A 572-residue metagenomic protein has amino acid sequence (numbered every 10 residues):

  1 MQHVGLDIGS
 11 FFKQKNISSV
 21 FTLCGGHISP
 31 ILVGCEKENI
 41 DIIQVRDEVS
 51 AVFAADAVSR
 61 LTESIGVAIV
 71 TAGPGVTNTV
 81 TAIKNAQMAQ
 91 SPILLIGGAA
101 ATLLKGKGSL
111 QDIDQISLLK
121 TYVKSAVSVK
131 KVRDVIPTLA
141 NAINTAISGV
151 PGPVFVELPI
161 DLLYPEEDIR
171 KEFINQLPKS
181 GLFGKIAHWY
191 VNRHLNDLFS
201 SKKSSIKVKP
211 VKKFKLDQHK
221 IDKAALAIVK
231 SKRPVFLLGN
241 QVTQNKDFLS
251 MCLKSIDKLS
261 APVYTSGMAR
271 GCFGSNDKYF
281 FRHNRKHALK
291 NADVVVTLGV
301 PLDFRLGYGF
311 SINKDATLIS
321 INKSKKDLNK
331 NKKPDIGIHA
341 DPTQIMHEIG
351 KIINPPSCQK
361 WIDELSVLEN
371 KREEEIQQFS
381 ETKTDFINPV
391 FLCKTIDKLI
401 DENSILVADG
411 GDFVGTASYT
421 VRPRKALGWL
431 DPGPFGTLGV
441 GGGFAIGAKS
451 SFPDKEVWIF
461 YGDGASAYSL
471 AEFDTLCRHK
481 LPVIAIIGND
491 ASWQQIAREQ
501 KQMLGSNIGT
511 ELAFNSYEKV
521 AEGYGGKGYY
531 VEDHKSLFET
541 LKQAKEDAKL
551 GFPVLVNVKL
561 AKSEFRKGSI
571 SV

Functional and structural regions predicted by a protein language model:
G5, L23-G26, I31-V33, E369-K449 (+1 more regions): Active-site diphosphate/adenylate-binding microenvironment
D7-I17, A57-E63, T145-V150, K220-P234 (+5 more regions): Glycine-rich phosphate/diphosphate-binding loops that line cofactor/substrate pockets in enzymes
S18-T22, D41-I43, L61-A100, L237 (+3 more regions): A short, small-residue-rich loop immediately preceding and capping a beta-strand
L23-G25, I43-F53, A68-G75, K130-K131 (+4 more regions): Active-site nucleophile and cofactor-binding loops and adjacent substrate-binding regions of central metabolic enzymes
R60, L237-I321, P423-K455, A467-A471 (+3 more regions): Glycine-rich, anion-gripping cofactor-binding loops and their flanking helix/strand elements in enzyme active sites
I96, L104-I113, K286-N291, N329-N331 (+4 more regions): Thiamine diphosphate
G97-I143, E157-I160, R170-F173, T265-L365 (+1 more regions): Glycine-rich, acidic loop regions that bind phosphate or pyrophosphate groups
I169-E172, S180-K215, D222, L226-A227 (+5 more regions): Phosphate/pyrophosphate-binding active-site segments
